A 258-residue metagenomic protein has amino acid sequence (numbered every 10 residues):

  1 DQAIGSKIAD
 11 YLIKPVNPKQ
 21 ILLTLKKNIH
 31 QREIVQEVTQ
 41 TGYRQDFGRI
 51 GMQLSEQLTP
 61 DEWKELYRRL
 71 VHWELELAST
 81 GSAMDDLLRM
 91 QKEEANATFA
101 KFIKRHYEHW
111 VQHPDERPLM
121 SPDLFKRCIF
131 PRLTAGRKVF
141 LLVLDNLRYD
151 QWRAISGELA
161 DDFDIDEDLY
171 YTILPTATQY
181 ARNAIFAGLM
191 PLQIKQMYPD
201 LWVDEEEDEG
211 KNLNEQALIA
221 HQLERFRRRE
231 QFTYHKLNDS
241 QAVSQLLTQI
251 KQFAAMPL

Functional and structural regions predicted by a protein language model:
D1-G5: Alpha4-beta5-alpha5 "output face"
V16-L25: C-terminal output helix
L25-Q40: The C-terminal output helix
L54-L133, R137, R228-L258: Anion-binding catalytic surfaces of enzymes that hydrolyze or transfer phosphate/sulfate esters
Q112-A135, Y149-Q245: Active-site nucleophile/metal-coordination loop of metallo-enzymes that catalyze phosphate/sulfate and related
V139-L144: Short hydrophobic beta-strand that contains or immediately precedes a catalytic carboxylate
